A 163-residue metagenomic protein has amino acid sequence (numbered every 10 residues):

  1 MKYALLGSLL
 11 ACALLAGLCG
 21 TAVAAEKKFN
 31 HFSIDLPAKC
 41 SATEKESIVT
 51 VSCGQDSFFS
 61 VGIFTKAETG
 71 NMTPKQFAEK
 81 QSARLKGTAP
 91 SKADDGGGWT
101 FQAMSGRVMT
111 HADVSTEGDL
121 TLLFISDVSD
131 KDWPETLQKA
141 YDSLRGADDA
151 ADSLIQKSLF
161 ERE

Functional and structural regions predicted by a protein language model:
M1-L5: Positively charged n-region of N-terminal signal peptides that target proteins for export
S8-G17: Bacterial N-terminal signal peptides
L18-A24: Sec/Tat signal peptide C-region and signal peptidase I cleavage site
A24-T43: Short N-terminal segments immediately surrounding and downstream of signal-peptide cleavage
K27, K92-A93, E163: Low-complexity, Gly/Pro
A38-C40, A78, F124-E163: Surface-exposed amphipathic alpha-helical segments
E46-P134: Conserved polar/disulfide-associated segments of primarily extracytoplasmic proteins
